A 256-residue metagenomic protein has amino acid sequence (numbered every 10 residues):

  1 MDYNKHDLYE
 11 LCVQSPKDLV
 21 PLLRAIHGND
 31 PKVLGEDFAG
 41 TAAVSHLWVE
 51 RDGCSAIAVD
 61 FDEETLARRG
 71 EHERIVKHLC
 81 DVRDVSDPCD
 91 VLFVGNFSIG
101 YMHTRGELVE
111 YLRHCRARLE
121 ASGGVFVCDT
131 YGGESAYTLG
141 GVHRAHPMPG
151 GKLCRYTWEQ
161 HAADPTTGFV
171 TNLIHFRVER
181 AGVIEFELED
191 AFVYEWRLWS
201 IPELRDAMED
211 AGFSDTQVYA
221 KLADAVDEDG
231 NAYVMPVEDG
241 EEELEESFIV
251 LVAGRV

Functional and structural regions predicted by a protein language model:
M1-K32: Conserved class I S-adenosyl-L-methionine
D30-G40: Conserved class I S-adenosyl-L-methionine
A42-V85: Class I SAM-dependent methyltransferase SAM/SAH-binding core
D84-L92: A short acidic, Gly/Pro-enriched loop at the edge of an enzyme's catalytic core that lines a small-molecule cofactor
V109-S122: A short glycine-rich, Lys/Arg-flanked "PGG" loop and its adjoining helix->strand segment in the class I
S122-T130: Conserved beta-strand signature within the Rossmann-like core of class I S-adenosyl-L-methionine
T130-D206: SAM-dependent methyltransferase
E195-V256: C-terminal lobe and adjacent flexible extensions of AdoMet/dcAdoMet transferase-like proteins
